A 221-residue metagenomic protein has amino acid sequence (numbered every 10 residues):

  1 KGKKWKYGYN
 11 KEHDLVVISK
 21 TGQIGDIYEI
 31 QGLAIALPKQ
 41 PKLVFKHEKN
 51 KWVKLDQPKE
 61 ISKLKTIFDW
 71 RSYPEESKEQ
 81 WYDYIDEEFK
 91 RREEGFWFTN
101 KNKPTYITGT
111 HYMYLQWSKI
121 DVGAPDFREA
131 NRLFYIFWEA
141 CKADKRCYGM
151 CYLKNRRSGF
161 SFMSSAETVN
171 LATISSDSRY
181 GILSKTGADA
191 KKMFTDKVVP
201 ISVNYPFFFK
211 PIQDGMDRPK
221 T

Functional and structural regions predicted by a protein language model:
K1-T221: Phosphate/NTP-binding elements of NTP-utilizing enzymes
